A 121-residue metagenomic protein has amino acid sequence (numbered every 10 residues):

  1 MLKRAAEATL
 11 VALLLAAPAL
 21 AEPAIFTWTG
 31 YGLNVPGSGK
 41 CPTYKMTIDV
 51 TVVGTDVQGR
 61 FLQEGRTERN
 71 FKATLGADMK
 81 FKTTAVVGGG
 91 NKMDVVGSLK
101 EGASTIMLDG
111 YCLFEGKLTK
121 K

Functional and structural regions predicted by a protein language model:
M1-T9: Bacterial N-terminal signal peptides that target proteins for export
A12-A16: Repetitive helical segments and hydrophobic/amphipathic motifs
A17-A21: Sec/Tat signal peptide C-region and signal peptidase I cleavage site
E22-K121: Central antiparallel beta-sheet cores of small beta-barrel/beta-sandwich binding domains
